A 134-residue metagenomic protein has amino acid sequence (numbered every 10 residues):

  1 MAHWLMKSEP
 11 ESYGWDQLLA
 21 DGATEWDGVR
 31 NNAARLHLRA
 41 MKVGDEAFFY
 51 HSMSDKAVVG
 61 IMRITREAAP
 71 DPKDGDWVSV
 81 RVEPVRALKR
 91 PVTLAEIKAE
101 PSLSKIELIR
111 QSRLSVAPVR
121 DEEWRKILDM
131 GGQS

Functional and structural regions predicted by a protein language model:
M1-P10, D71-S134: Contiguous surface segments at macromolecular interaction interfaces
M1-V43, S134: Compositionally biased, charged N-terminal/linker segments
Q17, M41-K42, A57, K73-D76: Short glycine/proline-enriched turns and hinge-like loops at secondary-structure junctions
E25-D27, D55, L103-S104: Intrinsically disordered, low-complexity segments enriched in polar/charged residues with Gly/Pro, especially when
A33, H37, H51, A117: Aromatic-acidic/polar surface patches that form glycan- and anion
F48-F49, R63: Hydrophobic beta-strand signal
Y50-K56: Short, charged beta-turn/beta-strand-edge "cap" motif at the junction between a beta-strand and an adjacent loop
A57-E67: Short beta-strand-centered aromatic/proline hotspots
